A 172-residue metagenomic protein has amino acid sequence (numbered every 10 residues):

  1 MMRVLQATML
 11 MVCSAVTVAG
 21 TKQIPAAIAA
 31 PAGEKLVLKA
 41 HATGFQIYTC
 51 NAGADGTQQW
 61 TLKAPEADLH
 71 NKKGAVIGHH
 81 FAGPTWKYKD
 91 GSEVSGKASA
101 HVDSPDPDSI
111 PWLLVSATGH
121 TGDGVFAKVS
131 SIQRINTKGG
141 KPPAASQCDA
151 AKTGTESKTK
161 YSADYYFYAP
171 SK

Functional and structural regions predicted by a protein language model:
M2, V18-A19: A composition/secondary-structure signal for short, hydrophobic, low-basic-content segments with alpha-helix propensity
R3-L10: Sec-dependent signal peptide recognition, specifically the positively charged N-region followed immediately by
Q6, T17, A40: Functionally constrained cores in energy, signaling, and assembly domains
M11-V18: Hydrophobic h-region of N-terminal signal peptides that target proteins for export in Gram-negative bacteria
T21-Q46, A54-K172: Primary mode marks residue(s) on the alpha4-beta5-alpha5 output face of response regulator receiver
